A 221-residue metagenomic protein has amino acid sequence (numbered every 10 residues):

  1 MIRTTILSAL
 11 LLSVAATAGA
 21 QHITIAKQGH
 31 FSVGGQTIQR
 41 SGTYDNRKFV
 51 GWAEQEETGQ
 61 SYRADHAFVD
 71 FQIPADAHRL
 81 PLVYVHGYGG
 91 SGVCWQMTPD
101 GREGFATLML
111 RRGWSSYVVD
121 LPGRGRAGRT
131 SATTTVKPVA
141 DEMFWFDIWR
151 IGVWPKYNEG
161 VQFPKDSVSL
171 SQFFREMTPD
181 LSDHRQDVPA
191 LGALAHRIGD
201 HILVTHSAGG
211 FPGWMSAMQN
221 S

Functional and structural regions predicted by a protein language model:
S13-A15: N-terminal signal peptide c-region/cleavage motif recognized by signal peptidases
Q21-A77: N-terminal cap/lid segment of alpha/beta-hydrolase-fold proteins
R79-G87: Short beta-strand element of the alpha/beta-hydrolase
H86-S91, W95-T98: Active-site glycine-rich loops that stabilize anionic/oxyanionic intermediates across multiple enzyme folds
R102-G128: Conserved alpha/beta-hydrolase
L181-H201: Conserved acidic catalytic loop of the alpha/beta-hydrolase fold
V204-G213: Gly/Ala-rich beta-loop-alpha elbow adjacent to hydrolase catalytic centers
M215-Q219: Active-site signature of alpha/beta-hydrolase-fold catalytic machinery across serine- and Asp/Cys-nucleophile hydrolases
